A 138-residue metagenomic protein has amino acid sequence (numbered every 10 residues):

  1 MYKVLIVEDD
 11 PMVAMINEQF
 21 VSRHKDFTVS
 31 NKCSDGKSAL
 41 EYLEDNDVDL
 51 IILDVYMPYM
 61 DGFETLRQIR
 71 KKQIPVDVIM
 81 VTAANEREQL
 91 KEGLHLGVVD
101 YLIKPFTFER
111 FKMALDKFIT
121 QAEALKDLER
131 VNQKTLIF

Functional and structural regions predicted by a protein language model:
D10-N31: Two-component/phosphorelay signaling modules centered on CheY-like receiver
K32-E41, G62-T65: Helix N-cap/capping motif at the beta->alpha junctions
N46-I52: Active-site beta3 strand of CheY-like receiver
M57: Receiver (REC) domain active-site loop signature in two-component systems and cognate sites in sensor histidine kinases
F63-I74: Short amphipathic alpha-helix used as the core "switch/output" element in two-component signaling
K104: A Lys-centered signature of the CheY-like receiver
T120-F138: CheY-like receiver
